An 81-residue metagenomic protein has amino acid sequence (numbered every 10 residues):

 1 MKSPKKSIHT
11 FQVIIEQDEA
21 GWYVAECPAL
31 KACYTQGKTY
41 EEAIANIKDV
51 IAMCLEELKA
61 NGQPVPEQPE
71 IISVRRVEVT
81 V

Functional and structural regions predicted by a protein language model:
M1-Q12, A45-V81: Short, charged, surface-exposed hinge/linker loops at domain edges that act as mobile lids or interdomain connectors
S3-V24, P28: N-terminal first-folded block
Y23-E57: Amphipathic, hydrophobic secondary-structure cores in small proteins
